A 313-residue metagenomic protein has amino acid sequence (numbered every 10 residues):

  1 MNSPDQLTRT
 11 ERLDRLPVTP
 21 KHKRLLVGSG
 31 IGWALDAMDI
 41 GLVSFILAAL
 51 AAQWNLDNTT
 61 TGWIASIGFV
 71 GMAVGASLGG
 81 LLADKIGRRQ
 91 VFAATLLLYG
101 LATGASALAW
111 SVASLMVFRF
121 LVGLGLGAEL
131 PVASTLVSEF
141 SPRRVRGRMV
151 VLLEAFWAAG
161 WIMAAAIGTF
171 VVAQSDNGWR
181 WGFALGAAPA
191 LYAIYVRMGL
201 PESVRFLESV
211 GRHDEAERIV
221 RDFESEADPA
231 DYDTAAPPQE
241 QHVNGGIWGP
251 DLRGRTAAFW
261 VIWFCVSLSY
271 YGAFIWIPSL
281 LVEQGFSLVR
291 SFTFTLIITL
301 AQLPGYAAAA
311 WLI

Functional and structural regions predicted by a protein language model:
M1-I313: Transmembrane-helix signature of 12-pass secondary carriers
